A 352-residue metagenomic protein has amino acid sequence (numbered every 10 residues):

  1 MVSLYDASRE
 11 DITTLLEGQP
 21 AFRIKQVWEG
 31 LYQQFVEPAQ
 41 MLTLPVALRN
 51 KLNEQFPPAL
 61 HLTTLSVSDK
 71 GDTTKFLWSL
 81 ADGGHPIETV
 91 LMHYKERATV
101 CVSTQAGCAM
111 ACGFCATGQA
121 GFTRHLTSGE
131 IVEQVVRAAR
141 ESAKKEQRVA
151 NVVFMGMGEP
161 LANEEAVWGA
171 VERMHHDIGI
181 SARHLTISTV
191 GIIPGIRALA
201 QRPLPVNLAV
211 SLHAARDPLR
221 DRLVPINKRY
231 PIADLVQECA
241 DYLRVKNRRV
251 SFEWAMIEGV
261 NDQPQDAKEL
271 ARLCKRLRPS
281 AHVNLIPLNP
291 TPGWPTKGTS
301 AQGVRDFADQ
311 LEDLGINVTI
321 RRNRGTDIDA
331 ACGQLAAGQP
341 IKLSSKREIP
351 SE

Functional and structural regions predicted by a protein language model:
M1-I87, H93, A240-R248, M256-E352: Auxiliary Fe-S-binding modules of radical SAM enzymes
V27, T117, F154: A short beta-strand submotif of the Rossmann-like class I SAM-dependent methyltransferase core that lines
S68, S103-T104, S188, S211: Short linear Ser/Thr-Pro motifs
T74, I87, A98-V100, M110 (+1 more regions): Generic beta-strand structural signal
L91-M92, A166: Residue-level structural signal for beta-strand termini and adjacent loop
H93-V136: Canonical Radical SAM [4Fe-4S] cluster-binding loop centered on the CxxxCxxC motif and its immediate flanking residues
A139-L314, T319: Conserved AdoMet/S-adenosylmethionine-binding subsite of the radical SAM
